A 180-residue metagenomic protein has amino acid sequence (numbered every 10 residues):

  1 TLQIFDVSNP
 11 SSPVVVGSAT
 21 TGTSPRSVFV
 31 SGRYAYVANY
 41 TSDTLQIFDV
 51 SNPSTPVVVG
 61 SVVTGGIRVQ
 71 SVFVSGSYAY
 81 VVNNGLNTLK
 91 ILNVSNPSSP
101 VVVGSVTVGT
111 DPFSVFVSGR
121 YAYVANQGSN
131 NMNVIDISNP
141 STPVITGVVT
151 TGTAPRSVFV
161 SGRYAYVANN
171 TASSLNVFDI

Functional and structural regions predicted by a protein language model:
T1-I180: Feature marking well-ordered beta-strand scaffolds used for ligand recognition
